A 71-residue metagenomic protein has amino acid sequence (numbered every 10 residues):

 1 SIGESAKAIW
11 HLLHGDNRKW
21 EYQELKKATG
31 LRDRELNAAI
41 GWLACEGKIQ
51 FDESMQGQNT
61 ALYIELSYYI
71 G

Functional and structural regions predicted by a protein language model:
S1-A28: Short amphipathic alpha-helical interface segments
S1-A6, S54-G71: Short, cationic-aromatic polyanion-contact patches
K7, W20, C45, I70-G71: Long, charge-dense, low-complexity tracts
E24, N37, S54-M55: Short loop/turn and capping residues at structural boundaries
L31-W42: Short amphipathic alpha-helical interaction segments
A44-S54: A short, conserved structural fragment
